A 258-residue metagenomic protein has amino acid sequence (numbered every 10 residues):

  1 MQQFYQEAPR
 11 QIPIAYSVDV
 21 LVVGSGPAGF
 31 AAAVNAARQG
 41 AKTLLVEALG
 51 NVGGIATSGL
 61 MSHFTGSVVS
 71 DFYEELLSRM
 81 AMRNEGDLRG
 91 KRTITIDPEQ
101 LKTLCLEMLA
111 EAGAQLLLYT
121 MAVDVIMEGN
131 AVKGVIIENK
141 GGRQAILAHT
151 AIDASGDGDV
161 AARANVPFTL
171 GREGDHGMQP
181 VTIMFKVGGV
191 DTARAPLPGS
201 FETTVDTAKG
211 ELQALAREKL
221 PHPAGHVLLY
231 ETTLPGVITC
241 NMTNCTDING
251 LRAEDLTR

Functional and structural regions predicted by a protein language model:
M1-Q2, P9, A15-S17, N35-K42 (+3 more regions): Conserved N-terminal/central alpha/beta ligand/cofactor-binding core
I12-G26: Beta1/beta-strand and adjacent pyrophosphate-binding region of the FAD-binding site in flavoprotein oxidoreductases
Y16-V18, G141-T150: Core beta-strand elements of the Rossmann-like FAD/NAD(P) dinucleotide-binding domain in flavoenzyme oxidoreductases
V23, I146-V160: Short hydrophobic core segments
S25, N139, S155, A164: Glycine-rich, N-terminal phosphate-binding loop of Rossmann-like dinucleotide-binding domains
G29: N-terminal Rossmann-fold NAD(P) dinucleotide-binding loop
I126-A145: Conserved beta-strand-loop-beta-strand element in the redox core of flavoprotein oxidoreductases
A162-R258: Rossmann-like dinucleotide-binding core of oxidoreductases
